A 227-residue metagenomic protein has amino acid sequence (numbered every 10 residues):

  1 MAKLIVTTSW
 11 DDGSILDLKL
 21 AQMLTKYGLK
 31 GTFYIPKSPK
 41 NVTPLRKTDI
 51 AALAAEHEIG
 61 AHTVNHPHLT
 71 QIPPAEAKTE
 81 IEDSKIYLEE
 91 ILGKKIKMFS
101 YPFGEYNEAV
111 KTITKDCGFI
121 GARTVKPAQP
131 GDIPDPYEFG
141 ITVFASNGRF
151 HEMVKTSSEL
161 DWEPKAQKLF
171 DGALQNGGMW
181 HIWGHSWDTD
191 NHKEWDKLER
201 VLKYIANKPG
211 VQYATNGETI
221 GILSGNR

Functional and structural regions predicted by a protein language model:
M1-T7, K26, P44-R46, I50 (+1 more regions): N-terminal pre-catalytic segment of deacetylase/amide-hydrolase enzymes
T7-S14: Active-site-adjacent substrate/metal-binding segments within catalytic domains of carbohydrate-active enzymes
W10, A61, A214: Single, functionally critical "micro-switch" positions that shape active/binding sites and transmembrane helices
S14-I15, N65: Short, glycine/acidic-enriched loop or turn micro-motifs at the edges of active sites
L16, V42, D190-K193: Secondary-structure boundary/capping motif
L18-K26, K47, A51, P74-E82 (+4 more regions): Amphipathic, non-transmembrane alpha-helical secondary structure
Y27-T112, D116-I120, K126-H151, G178-D188 (+1 more regions): Metal-dependent polysaccharide deacetylase catalytic core of the NodB/CE4 family, i.e., the active-site-bearing domain
A145-G217: Catalytic grooves of carbohydrate-active enzymes
